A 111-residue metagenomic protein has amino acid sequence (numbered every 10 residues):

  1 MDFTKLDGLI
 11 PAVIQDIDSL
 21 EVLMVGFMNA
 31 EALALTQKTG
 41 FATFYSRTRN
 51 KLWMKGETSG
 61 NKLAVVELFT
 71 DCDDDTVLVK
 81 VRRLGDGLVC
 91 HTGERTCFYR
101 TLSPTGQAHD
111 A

Functional and structural regions predicted by a protein language model:
M1-L9, I14-L23, M28-A111: C-terminal binding/interaction regions
